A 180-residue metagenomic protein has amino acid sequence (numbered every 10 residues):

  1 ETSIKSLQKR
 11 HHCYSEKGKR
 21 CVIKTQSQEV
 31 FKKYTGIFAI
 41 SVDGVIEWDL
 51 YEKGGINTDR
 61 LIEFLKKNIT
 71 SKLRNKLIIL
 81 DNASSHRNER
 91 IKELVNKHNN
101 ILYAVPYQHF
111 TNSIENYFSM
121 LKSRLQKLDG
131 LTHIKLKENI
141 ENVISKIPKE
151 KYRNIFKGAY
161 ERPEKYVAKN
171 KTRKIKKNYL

Functional and structural regions predicted by a protein language model:
E1, L73-R87, N112: Acidic/histidine-rich, metal-coordinating catalytic segments
E1-K67, V167, I175: Extended, low-complexity cationic-aromatic segments
K5-Q8, H86-N88, F110-S113, P163: Short catalytic/ligand-binding loop motif for oxyanion handling, primarily in non-cytosolic enzymes, centered on
R20-Q28, N96-S113: RNase H-like polynucleotidyl transferase catalytic core
L80-N82, L102-Q126: RNase H-like two-metal-ion nuclease catalytic core shared by retroviral integrases and related mobile-element nucleases
N88-H98: Short, aromatic/basic amphipathic alpha-helical patches
I114-L180: C-terminal anion-handling pockets and recognition modules
